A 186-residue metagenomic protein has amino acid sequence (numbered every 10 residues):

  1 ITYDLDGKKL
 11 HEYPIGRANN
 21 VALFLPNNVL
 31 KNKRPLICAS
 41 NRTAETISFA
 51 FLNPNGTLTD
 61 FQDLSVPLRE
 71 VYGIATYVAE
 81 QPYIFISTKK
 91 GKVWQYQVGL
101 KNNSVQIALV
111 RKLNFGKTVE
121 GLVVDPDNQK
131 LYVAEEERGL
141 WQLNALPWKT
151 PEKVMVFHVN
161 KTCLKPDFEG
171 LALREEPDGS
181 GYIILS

Functional and structural regions predicted by a protein language model:
L5-E45: Blade-loop segments of beta-propeller domains
D6-P14, T59-S65, Q106-L113, E152-T162: A short beta-strand motif characteristic of beta-propeller blades
F24-P26, Y77-A79, D125-D127, R174-E176: Structural WD40 beta-propeller signal
P26-V29, F49-T57, Y96-V105, L143-E152: Short loop/turn segments immediately following beta-strands, especially the blade-tip and inter-blade linker loops
K33-L36, A79-P82, D127-Q129, S180-G181: Short coil/turn segments that connect the beta-strands within blades of beta-propeller domains
E45-Y83, S87: Asp-box/WD-like beta-propeller blade repeats and closely related beta-sheet repeat scaffolds
T162-S186: Loop/turn-rich, solvent-exposed surfaces of beta-rich toroidal or solenoidal domains
